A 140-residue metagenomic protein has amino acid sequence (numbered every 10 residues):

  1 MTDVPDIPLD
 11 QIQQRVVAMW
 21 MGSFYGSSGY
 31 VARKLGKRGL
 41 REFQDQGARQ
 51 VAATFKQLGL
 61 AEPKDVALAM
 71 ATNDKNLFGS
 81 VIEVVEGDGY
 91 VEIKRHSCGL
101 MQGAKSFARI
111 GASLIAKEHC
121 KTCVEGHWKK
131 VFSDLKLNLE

Functional and structural regions predicted by a protein language model:
M1-C123, K130, D134-E140: N-terminal accessory segment detector
